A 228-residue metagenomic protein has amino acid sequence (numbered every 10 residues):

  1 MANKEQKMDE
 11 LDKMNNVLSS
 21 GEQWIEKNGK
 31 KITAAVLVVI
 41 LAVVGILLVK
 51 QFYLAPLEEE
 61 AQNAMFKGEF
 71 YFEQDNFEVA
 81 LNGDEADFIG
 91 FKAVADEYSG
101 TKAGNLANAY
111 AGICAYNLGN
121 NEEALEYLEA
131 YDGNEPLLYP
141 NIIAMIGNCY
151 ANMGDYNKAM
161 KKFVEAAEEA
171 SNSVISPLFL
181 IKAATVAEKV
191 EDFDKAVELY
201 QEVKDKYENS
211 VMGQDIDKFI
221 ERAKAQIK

Functional and structural regions predicted by a protein language model:
A2-V38: N-terminal positive-inside, membrane-proximal cytosolic segments immediately preceding the first
A55, A95-G104, L118, D132-P140 (+2 more regions): Short solvent-exposed coil/turn linkers within tandem alpha-helical repeat scaffolds
